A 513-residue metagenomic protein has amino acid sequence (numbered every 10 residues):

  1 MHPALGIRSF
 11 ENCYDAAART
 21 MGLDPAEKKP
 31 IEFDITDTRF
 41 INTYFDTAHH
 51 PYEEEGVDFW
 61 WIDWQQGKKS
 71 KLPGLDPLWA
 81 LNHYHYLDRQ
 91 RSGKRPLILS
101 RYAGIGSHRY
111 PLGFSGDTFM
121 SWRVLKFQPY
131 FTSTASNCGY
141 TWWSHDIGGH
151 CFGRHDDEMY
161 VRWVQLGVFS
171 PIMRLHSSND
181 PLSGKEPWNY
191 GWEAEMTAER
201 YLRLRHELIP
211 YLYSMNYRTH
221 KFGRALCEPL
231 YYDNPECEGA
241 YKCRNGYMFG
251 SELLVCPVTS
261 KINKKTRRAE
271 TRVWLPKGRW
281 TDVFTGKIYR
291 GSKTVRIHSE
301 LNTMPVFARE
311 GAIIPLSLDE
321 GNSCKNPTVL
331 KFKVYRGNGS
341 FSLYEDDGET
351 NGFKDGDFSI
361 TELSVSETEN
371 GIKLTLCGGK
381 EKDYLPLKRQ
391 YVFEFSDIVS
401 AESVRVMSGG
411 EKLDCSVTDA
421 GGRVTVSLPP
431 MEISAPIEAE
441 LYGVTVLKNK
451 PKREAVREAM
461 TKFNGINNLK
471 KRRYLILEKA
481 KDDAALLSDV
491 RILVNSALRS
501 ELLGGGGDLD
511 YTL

Functional and structural regions predicted by a protein language model:
M1-N302, L502, G507-L513: Catalytic-domain carbohydrate-binding cleft regions of carbohydrate-active enzymes
L112-G113, M248, L254-C256, R272 (+7 more regions): Ordered hydrophobic segments in well-structured contexts
R244-N245, T271, T361-L363, C415: Residue-level detector of beta-strand structural context in well-folded domains
L253-L254, N370-L374, G422-V424: Hydrophobic residues embedded in beta-strands of well-ordered beta-sheets
V273-I288, F395-D419: Proteolytic-maturation and junctional protease-sensitive modules
P276, E300, R309, T368-N370 (+1 more regions): Structural motif
A308-E411, L428-L513: Accessory, solvent-exposed terminal regions and/or long lumenal/extracellular loops of proteins
D419-M431: Extracellular adhesion/glycan-binding regions together with long Ser/Thr- and acidic-residue-rich low-complexity tracts
